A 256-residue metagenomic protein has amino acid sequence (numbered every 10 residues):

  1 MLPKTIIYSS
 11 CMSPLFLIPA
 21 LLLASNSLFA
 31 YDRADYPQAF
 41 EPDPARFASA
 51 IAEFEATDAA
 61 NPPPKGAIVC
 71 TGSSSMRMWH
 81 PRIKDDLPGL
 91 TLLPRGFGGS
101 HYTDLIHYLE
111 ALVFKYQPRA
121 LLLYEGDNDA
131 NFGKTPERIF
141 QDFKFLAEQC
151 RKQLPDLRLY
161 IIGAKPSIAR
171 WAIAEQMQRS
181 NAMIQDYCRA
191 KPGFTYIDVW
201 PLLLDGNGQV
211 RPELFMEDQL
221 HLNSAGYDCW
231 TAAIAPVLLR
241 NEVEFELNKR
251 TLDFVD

Functional and structural regions predicted by a protein language model:
L2-F16: Bacterial N-terminal signal peptides that target proteins for export
P14-N26: Bacterial N-terminal signal peptides
A30-K115: Serine-esterase "nucleophile elbow" of acetyl-processing enzymes
G66-A67, L90-T91, Q117-A120, L154-R158 (+1 more regions): Loop/turn elements at helix/coil->beta-strand transitions in domains of secreted/extracellular proteins
M76-L93, T103-F140, K144, Y160 (+1 more regions): Oxyanion-hole/transition-state-stabilizing segment in secreted/luminal serine hydrolases and related acyltransferases
L109, F143-E148, N181, Q185: Generic structural signal for well-ordered alpha-helices, preferentially at hydrophobic/aromatic core positions
E125-N128, E148-R179, W200-G206: Active-site segments of SGNH/GDSL-like serine hydrolases that catalyze O-acetyl group transfer/hydrolysis on lipids
I168-D256: Catalytic His-Asp segment of secreted/periplasmic serine-dependent ester chemistry enzymes
